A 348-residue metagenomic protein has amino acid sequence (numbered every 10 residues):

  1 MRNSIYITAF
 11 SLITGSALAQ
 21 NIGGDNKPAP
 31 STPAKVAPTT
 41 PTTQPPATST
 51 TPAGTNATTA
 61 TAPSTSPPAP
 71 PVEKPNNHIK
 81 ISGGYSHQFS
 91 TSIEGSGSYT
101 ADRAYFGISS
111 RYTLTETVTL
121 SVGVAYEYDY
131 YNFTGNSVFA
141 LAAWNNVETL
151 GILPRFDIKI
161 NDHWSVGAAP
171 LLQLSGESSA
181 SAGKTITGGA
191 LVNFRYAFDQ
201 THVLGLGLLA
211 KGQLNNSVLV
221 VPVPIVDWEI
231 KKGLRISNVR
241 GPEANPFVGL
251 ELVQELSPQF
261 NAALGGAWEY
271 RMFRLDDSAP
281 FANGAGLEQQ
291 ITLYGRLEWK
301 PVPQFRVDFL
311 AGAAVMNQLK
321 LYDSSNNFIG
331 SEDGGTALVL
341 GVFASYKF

Functional and structural regions predicted by a protein language model:
Q20-N136, R235-G241: Short glycine/proline- and aromatic-enriched beta-strand/turn motifs that initiate or cap beta-hairpins
I81-G83, V122-V124, A168-P170, L206-L208 (+5 more regions): Membrane-embedded beta-strand positions of outer-membrane beta-barrel proteins
Y85-T91, Y126-N132, L172-S178, A210-L214 (+4 more regions): Transmembrane beta-strands of outer-membrane beta-barrel pores
S96-D102, L141-E148, A180-I186, L214-V218 (+3 more regions): Replace "Gram-negative outer membrane beta-barrel proteins" with "bacterial and organellar outer membrane beta-barrel
D102-I108, E148-P154, P170-L174, I186-V192 (+6 more regions): Hydrophobic, lipid-facing positions within transmembrane beta-strands of outer-membrane proteins
S110-Y112, F156-I158, F194-Y196, W228 (+6 more regions): Residue-level signature of outer-membrane beta-barrel architecture
E116-V122, D162-V166, Q200-L206, K232-S237 (+3 more regions): Repeated loop/turn-to-beta-strand initiation elements of outer-membrane beta-barrel proteins
V223-G233, G295-F305, D333-F348: Outer-membrane beta-barrel "beta-signal"
